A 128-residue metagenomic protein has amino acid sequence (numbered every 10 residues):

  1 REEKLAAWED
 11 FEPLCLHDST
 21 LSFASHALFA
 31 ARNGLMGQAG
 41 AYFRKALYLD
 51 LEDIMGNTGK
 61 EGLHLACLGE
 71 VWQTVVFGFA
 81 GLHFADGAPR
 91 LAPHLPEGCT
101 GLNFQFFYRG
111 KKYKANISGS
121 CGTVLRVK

Functional and structural regions predicted by a protein language model:
R1-E2, H17-G101, Q105-Y108, K112-K114 (+1 more regions): C-terminal capping/lid segments that line or modulate ligand- or cofactor-binding pockets
W8-E12, R44: Alpha-solenoid helical repeat scaffolds
C121-K128: C-terminal beta-sandwich/jelly-roll accessory domains of carbohydrate-active enzymes
